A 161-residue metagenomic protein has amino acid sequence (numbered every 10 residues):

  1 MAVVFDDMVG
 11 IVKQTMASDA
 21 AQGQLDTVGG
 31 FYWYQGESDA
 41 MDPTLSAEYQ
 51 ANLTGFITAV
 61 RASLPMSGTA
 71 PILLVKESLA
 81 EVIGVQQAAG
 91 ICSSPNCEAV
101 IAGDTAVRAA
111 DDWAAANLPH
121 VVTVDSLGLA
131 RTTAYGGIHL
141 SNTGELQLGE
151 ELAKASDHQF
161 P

Functional and structural regions predicted by a protein language model:
M1-P161: Cell-envelope and extracellular/periplasmic
